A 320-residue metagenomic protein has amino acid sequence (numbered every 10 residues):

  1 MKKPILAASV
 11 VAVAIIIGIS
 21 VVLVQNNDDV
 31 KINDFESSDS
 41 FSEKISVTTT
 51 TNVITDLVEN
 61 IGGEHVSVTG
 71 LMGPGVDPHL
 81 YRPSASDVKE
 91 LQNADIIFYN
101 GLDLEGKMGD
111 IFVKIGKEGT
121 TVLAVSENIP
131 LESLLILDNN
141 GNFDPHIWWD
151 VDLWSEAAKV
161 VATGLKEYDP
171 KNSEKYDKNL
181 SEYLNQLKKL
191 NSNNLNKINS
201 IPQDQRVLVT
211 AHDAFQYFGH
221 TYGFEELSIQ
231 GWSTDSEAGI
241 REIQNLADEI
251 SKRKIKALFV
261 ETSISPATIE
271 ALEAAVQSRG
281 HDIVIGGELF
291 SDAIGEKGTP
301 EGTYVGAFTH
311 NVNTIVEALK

Functional and structural regions predicted by a protein language model:
K3-K320: Extracytoplasmic metal-acquisition and chelation regions
